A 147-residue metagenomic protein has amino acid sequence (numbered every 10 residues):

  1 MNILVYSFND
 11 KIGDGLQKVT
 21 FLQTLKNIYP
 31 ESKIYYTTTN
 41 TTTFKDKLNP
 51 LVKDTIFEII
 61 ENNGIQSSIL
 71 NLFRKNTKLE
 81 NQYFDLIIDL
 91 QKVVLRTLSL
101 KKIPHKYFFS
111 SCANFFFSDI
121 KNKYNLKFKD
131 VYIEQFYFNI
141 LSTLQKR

Functional and structural regions predicted by a protein language model:
M1-R147: Catalytic machinery of carbohydrate-active enzymes, primarily nucleotide-sugar-dependent glycosyltransferases
